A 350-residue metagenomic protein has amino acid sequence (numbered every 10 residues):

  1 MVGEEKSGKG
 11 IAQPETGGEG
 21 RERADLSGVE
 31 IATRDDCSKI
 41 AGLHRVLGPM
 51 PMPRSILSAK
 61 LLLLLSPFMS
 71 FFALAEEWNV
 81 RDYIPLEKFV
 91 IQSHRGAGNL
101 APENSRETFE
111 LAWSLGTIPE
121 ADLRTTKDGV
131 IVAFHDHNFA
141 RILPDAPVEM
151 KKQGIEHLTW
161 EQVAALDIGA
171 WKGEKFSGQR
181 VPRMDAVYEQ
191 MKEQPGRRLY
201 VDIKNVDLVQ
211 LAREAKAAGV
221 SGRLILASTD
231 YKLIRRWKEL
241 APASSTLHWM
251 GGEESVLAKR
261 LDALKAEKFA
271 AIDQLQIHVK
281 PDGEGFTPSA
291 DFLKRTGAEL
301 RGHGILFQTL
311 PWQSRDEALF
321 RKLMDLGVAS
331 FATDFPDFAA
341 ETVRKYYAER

Functional and structural regions predicted by a protein language model:
M1-V2, K9-I11, V29-I31, I40: Hydrophobic alpha-helical signal/anchor motif
R21-R23, R34, R45, R54: Basic polycationic patches enriched in arginine
M50-L62: Bacterial N-terminal signal peptides that target proteins for export
K60-S70: Bacterial N-terminal signal peptides
L74-R350: Phosphate-group recognition and catalysis centered on beta-loop-alpha active-site segments
